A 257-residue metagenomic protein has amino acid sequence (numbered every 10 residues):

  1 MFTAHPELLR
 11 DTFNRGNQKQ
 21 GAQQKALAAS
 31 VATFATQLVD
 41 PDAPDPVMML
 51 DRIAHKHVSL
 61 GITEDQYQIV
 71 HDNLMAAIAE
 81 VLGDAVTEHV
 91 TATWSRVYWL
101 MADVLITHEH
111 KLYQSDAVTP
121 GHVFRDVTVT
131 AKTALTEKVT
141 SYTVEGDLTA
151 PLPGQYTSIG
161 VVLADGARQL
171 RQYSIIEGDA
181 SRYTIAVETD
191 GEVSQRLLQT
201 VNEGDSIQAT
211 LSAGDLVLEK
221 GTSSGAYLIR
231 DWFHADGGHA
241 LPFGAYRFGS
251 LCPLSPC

Functional and structural regions predicted by a protein language model:
F2-F124: Globin-like tetrapyrrole-binding proteins
H5, L9, K56-V58, R171 (+2 more regions): Glycine-rich, flexible loop/turn motifs
Q18, D65, A180, N202-E203 (+1 more regions): Short capping/connector residues at structural and topological boundaries
W99, A134-L135, L148, A213-G214 (+1 more regions): Short acidic/polar capping segments at secondary-structure boundaries
T119-S206, G225: Ferredoxin-reductase
R196-C257: FNR/FR-type flavoprotein reductase catalytic core
